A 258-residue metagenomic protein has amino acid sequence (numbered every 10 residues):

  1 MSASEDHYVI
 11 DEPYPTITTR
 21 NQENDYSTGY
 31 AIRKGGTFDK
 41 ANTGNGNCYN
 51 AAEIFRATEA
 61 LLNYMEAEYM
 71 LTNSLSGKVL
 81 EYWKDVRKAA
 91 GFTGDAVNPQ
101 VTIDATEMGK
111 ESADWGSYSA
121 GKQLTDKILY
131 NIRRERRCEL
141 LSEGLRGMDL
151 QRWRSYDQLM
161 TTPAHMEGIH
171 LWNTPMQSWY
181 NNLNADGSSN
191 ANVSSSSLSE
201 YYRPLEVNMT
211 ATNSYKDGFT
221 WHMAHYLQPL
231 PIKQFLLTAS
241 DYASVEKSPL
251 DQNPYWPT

Functional and structural regions predicted by a protein language model:
M1-T258: Acidic/polar-rich alpha-helix caps and helix-coil junctions
